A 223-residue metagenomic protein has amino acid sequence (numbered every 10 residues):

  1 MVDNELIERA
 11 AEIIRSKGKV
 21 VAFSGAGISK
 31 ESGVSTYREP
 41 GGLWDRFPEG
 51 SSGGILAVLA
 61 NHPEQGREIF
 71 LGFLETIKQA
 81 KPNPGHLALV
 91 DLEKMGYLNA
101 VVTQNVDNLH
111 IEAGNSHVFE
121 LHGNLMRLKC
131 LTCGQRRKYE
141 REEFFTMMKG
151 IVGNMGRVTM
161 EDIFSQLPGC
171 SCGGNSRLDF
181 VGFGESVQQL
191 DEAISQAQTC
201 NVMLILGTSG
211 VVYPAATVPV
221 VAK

Functional and structural regions predicted by a protein language model:
M1-K223: Conserved catalytic core of sirtuin-type NAD+-dependent deacylases
